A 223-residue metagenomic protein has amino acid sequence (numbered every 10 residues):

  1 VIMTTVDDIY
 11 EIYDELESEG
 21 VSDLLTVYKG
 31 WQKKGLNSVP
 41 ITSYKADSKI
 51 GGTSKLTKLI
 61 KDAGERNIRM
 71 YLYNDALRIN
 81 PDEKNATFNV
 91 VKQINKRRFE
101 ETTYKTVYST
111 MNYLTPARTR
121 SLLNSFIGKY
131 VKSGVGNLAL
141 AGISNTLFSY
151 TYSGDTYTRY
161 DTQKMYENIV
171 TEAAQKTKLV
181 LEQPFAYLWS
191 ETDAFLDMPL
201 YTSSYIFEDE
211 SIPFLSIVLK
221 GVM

Functional and structural regions predicted by a protein language model:
V1-V6, Y10-L24: Carbohydrate-recognition beta-sandwich/jelly-roll modules in extracellular/periplasmic carbohydrate-active proteins
D23-M223: Aromatic- and carboxylate-enriched substrate-binding clefts and catalytic-loop regions of carbohydrate-active enzymes
